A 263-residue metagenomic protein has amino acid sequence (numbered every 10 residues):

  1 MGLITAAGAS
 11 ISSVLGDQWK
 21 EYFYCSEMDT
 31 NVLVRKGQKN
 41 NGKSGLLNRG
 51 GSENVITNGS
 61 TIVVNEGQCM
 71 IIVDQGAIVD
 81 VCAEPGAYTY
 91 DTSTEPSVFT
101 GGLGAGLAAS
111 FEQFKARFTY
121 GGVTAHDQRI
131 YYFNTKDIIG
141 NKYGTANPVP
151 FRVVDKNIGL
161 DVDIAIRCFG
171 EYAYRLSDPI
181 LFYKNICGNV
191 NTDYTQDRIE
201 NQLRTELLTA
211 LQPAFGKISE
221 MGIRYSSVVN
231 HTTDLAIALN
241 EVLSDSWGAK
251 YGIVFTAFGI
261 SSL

Functional and structural regions predicted by a protein language model:
M1-L263: N-terminal hydrophobic membrane-entry segments
